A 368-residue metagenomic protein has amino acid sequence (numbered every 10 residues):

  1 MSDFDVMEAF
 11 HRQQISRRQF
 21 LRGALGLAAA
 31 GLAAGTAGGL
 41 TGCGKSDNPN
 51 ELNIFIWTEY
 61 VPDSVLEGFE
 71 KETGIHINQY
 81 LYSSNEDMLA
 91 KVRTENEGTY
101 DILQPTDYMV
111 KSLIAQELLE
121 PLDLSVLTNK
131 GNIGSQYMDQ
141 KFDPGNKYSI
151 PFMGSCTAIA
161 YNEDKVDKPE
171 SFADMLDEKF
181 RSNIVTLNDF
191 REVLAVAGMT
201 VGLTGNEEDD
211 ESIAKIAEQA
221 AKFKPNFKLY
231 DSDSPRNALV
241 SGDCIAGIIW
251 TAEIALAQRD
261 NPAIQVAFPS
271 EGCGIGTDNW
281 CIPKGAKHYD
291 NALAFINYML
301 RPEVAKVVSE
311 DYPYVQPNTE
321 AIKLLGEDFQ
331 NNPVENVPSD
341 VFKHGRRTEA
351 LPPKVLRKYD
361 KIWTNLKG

Functional and structural regions predicted by a protein language model:
M1-Q19, A28-A33: N-terminal secretory signal peptides
C43, P283-K343: Mature extracytoplasmic/periplasmic domains
K45-S112: Early extracytoplasmic/lumenal segment of secretory-pathway proteins
P62, S83-N85, T99-D243: Extracytoplasmic ligand-binding site segments that recognize negatively charged/polar headgroups
M109-S112, V240, A246-A263: A ligand-binding cleft/hinge motif common to bilobed small-molecule-binding domains
S155, I213-K222, K228, Q258-K284: Periplasmic-binding protein-like
A158-K165, M199-T200, G276-H288, I296 (+1 more regions): A bilobed periplasmic-binding-protein/Venus flytrap-type ligand-binding module shared by bacterial periplasmic
S339-G368: Conserved C-terminal helix/tail region of periplasmic/extracytoplasmic solute-binding proteins
